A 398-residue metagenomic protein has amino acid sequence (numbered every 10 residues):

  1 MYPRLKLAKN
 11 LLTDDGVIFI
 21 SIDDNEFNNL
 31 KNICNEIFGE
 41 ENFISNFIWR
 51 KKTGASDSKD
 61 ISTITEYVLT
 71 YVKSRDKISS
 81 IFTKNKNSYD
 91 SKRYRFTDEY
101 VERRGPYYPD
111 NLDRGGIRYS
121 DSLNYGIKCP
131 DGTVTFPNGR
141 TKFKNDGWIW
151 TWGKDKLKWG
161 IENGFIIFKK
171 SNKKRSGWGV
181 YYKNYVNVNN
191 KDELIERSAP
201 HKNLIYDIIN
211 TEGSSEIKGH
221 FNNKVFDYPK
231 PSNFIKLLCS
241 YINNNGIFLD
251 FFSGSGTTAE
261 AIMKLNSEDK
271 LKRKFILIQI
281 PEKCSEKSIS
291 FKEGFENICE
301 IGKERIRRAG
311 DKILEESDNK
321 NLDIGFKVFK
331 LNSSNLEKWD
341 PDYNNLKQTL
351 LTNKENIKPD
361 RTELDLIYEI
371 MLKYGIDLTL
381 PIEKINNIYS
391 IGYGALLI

Functional and structural regions predicted by a protein language model:
M1-I247, D269, C284-S285: Class I S-adenosyl-L-methionine
N25-N29, Y228, S232-G310: Conserved S-adenosyl-L-methionine
R50-D57, K142, E282-F295, Q348-N356: Short beta-alpha connecting loops at secondary-structure transitions that line or flank enzyme active sites
S58-Y67, F291-E293, P341-Q348: Short, surface-exposed amphipathic charged segments that create phosphate/polyanion-binding patches used for binding
G310-K320: Short mixed-charge
I324-E337: A conserved beta-strand->alpha-helix junction
K373-S390: Conserved helicase/translocase motor-coupling segment
Y393-I398: Long, continuous compositionally biased terminal/linker segments
